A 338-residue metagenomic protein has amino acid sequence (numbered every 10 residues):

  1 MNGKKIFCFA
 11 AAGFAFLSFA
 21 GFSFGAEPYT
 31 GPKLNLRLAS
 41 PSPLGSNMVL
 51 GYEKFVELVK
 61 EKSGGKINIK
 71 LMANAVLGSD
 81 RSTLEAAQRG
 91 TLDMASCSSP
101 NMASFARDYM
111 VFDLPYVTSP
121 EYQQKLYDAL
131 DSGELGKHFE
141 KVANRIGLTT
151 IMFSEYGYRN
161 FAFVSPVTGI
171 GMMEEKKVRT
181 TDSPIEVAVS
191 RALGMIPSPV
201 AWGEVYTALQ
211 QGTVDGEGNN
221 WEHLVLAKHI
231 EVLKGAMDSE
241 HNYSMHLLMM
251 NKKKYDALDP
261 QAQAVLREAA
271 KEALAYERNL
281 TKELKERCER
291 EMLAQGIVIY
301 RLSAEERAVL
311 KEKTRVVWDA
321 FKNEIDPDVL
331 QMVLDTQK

Functional and structural regions predicted by a protein language model:
M1-N35: Short, low-complexity disordered leader/linker segments with a strong preference for bacterial N-terminal type II
F24-K125, E134-K137, K141-K338: N-terminal secretory/targeting leader peptides
D131: Catalytic cores of large soluble enzymes that bind and process phosphate-bearing ligands
